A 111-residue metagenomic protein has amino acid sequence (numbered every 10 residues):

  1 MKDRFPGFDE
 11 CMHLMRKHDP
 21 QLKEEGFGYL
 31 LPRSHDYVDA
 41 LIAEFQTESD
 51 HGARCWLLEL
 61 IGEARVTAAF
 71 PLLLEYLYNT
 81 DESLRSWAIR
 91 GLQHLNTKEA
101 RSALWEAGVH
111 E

Functional and structural regions predicted by a protein language model:
M1-D3, H13-R33, A43-E44, G52-T67 (+3 more regions): Structural detector for internal amphipathic alpha-helices that build alpha-solenoid repeat scaffolds
G7-F8, V38, F70, R101: Core helices of alpha-solenoid repeat scaffolds
A103-E111: Alpha-helical scaffold repeats of the Armadillo/HEAT/TPR superfamily
